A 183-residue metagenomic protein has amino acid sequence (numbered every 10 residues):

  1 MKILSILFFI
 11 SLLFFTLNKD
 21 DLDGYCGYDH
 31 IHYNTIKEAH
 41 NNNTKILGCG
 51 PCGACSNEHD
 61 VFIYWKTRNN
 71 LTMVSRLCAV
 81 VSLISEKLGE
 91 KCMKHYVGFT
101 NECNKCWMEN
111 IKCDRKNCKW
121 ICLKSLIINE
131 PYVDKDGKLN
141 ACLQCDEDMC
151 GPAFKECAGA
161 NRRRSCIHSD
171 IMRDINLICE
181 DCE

Functional and structural regions predicted by a protein language model:
M1-I3, E183: A positional/structural detector of protein chain ends, strongest at the extreme C-terminus and weakly at the extreme
I3-N18: Cleavable N-terminal signal peptides of Sec/SRP-targeted secreted and luminal proteins
L17-E183: General marker for long, soluble alpha-helical cores
